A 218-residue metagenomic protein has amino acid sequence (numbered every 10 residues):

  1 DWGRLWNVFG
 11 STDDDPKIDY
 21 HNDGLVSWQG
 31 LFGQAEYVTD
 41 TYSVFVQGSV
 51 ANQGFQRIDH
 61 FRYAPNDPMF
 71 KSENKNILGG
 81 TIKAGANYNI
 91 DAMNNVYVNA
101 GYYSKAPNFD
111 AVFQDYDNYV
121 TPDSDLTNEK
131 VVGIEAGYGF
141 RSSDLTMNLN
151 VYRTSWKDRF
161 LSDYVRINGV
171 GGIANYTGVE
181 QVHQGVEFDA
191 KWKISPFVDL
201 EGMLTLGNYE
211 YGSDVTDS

Functional and structural regions predicted by a protein language model:
D1, F45-S49, N99-G101, N148-Y152 (+1 more regions): Transmembrane beta-strands of outer-membrane beta-barrel proteins
D1-D91, T216: Signature of Gram-negative outer-membrane beta-barrel scaffolds
L25-Q29, V38, N76-G80, K130-I134 (+3 more regions): Residues that define the transmembrane beta-barrel architecture of outer-membrane proteins
S27, A35-T39, V50, L78 (+7 more regions): Residue-level signature of outer-membrane beta-barrel architecture
S27-G33, V50, G80-A84, V96 (+4 more regions): Hydrophobic, lipid-facing positions within transmembrane beta-strands of outer-membrane proteins
V38-T41, R153-S155, N175-S218: Gram-negative outer-membrane beta-barrel transporters
T41-V46, M93-V96, D144-M147, P196-L200: Repeated loop/turn-to-beta-strand initiation elements of outer-membrane beta-barrel proteins
N52-A64, N74, Y88-I134, T146 (+2 more regions): Surface-exposed extracellular loop regions of Gram-negative outer-membrane beta-barrel proteins, predominantly
